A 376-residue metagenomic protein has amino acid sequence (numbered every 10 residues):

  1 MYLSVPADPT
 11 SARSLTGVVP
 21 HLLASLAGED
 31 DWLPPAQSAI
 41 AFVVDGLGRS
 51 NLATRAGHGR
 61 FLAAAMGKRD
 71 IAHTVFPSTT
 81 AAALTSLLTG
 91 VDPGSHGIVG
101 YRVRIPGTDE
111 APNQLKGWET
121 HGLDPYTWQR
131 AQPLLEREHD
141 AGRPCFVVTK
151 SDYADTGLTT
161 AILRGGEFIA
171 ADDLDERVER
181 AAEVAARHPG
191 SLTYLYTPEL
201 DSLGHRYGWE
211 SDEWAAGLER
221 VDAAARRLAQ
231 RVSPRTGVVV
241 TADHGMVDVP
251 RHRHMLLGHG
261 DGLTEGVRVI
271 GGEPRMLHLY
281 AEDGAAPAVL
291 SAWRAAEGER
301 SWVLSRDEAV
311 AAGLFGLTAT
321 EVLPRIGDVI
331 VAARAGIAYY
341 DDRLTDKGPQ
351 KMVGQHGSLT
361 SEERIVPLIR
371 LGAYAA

Functional and structural regions predicted by a protein language model:
M1-A376: Feature captures the catalytic ectodomains and active-site-proximal regions of enzymes that hydrolyze or transfer
